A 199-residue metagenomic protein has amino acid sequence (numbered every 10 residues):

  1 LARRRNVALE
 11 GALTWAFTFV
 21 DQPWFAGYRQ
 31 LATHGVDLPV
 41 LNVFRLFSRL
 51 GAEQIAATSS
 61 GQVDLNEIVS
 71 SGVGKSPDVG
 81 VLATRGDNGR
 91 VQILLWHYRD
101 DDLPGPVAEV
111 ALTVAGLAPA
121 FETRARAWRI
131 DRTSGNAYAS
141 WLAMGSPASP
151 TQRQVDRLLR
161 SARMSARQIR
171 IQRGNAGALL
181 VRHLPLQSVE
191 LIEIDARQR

Functional and structural regions predicted by a protein language model:
L1-D101, G105: Aromatic/acidic polysaccharide-binding cleft in carbohydrate-active enzymes
F25-A32, A111, A139-L142: Charged, low-complexity surface segments at secondary-structure and domain boundaries
G35, S59, E67, S134 (+3 more regions): Solvent-exposed, flexible loop/coil residues
E67-F121, R126-W141, Q187-E193: Carbohydrate-binding surface patches
A108, L117-N175, L179: Acidic, Ser/Thr/Pro-rich beta/coil linker or hinge segments at domain junctions
Q172-R199: Beta-strand-rich recognition/accessory modules
